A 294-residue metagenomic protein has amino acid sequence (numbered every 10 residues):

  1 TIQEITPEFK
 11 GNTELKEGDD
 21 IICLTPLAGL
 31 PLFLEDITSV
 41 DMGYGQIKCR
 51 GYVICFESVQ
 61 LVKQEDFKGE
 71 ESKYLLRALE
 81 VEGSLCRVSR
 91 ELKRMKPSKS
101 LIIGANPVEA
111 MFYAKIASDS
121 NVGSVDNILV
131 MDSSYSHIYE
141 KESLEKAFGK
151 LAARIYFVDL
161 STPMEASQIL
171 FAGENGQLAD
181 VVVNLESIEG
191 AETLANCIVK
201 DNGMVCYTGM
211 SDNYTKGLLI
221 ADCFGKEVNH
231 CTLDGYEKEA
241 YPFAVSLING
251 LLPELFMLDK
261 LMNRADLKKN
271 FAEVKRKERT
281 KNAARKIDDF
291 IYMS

Functional and structural regions predicted by a protein language model:
T1-G29: Glycine-rich beta-strand-centered segment in the early N-terminal region that forms part of a ligand/cofactor-binding
I21-C23, L101, C206, C231: Hydrophobic beta-strand signal
I22-P97: NAD(P)H dinucleotide-binding glycine-rich loop of Rossmann-like/cofactor-binding domains, especially the beta1-alpha1
L92-S100, G176, D201: Short helix-loop-beta connector
K96, S118-I128, D201-N202, K226: Conserved S-adenosyl-L-methionine
S118-G190: Adenosine-nucleotide cofactor-binding segment
E186-G250: Glycine-rich phosphate-binding loop and adjacent beta-alpha segment of Rossmann(oid) nucleotide-cofactor-binding
E237-S294: C-terminal hydrophobic helical "lid"/dimerization subdomain of Rossmann-like NAD(P)H-dependent oxidoreductases
